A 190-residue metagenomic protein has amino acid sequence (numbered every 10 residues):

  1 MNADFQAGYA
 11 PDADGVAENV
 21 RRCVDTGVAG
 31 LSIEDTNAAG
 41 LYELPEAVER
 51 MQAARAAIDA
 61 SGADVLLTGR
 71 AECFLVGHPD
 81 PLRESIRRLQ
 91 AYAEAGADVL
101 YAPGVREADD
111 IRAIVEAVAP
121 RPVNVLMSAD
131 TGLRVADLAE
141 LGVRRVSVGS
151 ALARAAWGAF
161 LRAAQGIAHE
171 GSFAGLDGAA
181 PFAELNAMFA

Functional and structural regions predicted by a protein language model:
M1-A129, L133-V148, A155-W157, L161-R162: Alpha/beta enzyme core
S150-A190: Extended, intrinsically disordered, low-complexity segments
